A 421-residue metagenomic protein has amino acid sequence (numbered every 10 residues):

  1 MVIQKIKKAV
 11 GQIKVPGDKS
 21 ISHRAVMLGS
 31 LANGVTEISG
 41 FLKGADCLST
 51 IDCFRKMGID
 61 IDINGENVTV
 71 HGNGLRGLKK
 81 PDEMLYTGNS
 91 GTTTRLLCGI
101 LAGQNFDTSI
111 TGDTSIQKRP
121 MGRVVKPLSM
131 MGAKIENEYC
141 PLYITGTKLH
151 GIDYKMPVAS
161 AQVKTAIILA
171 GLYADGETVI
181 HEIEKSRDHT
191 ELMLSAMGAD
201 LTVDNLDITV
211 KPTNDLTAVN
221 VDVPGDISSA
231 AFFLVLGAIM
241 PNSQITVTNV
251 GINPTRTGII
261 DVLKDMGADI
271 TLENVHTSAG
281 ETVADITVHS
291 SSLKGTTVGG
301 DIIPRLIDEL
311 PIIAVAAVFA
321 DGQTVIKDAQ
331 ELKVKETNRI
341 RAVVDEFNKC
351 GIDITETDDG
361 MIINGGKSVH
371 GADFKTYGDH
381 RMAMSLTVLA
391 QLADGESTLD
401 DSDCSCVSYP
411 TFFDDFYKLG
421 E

Functional and structural regions predicted by a protein language model:
M1-E421: Structural preference for solvent-exposed beta-strand-turn elements and adjacent flexible terminal/loop segments within
